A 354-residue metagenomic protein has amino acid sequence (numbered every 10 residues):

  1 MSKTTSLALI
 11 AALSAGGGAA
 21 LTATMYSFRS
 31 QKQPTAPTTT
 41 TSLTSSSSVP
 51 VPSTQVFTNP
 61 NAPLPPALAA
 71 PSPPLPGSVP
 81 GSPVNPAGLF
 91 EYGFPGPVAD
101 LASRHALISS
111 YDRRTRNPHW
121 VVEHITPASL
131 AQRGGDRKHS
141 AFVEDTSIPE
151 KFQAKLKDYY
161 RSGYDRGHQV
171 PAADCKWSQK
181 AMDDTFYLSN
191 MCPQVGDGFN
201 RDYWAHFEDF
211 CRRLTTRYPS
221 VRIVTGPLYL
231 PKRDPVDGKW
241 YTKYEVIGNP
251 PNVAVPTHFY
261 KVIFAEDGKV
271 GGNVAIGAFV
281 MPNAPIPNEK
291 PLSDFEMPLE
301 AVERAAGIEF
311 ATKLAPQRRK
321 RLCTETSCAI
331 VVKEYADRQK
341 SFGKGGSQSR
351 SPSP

Functional and structural regions predicted by a protein language model:
S2-P354: Domain-level detector for secreted/extracellular nuclease and nuclease-toxin modules, and for the ENPP-like C-terminal
